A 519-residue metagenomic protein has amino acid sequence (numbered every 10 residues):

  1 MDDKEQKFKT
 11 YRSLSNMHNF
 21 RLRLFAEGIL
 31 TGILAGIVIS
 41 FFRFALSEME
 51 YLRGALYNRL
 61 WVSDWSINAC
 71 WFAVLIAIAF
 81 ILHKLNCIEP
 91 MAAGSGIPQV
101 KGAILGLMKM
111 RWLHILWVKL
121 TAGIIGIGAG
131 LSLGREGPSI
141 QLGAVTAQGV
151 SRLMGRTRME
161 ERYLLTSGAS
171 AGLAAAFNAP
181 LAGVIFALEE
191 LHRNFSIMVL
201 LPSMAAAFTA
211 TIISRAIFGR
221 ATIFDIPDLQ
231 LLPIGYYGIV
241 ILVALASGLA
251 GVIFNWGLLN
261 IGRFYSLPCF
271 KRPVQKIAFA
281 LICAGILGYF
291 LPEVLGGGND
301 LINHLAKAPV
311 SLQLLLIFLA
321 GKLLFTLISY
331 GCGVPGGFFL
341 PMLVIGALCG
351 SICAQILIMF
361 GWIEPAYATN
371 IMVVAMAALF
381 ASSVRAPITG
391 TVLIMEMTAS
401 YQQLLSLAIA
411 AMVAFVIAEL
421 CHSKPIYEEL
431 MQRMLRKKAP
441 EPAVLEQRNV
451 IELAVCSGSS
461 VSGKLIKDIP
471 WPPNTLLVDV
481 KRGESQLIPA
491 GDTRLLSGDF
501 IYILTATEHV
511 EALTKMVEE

Functional and structural regions predicted by a protein language model:
M1-K438, S457, R482-E484, G498 (+1 more regions): Alpha-helical transmembrane segments and immediately membrane-proximal extracytoplasmic
G94, T121, Q447, W471-N474: A short, polar/charged loop/turn motif at coil->beta-strand junctions and beta-hairpin connectors
V100, E446-R448, I488: Short, solvent-exposed coil/turn segments
G219-T222, Q447-I451, N474-L476: Generic structural motif recognizing short loop/turn segments at the entrances and edges of beta-strands
L301, R448-E452, F500: Intrinsic-disorder/low-complexity, polar/charged segments enriched in Ser/Thr/Lys/Arg/Asp/Glu/Gln
M372-V373, S383-V384, L445-Q447, P470-P472 (+1 more regions): A structural signal for short secondary-structure junctions
E429-K467: Extended boundary segments
C456-L513, V517: Cytosolic Rossmann-like ligand/nucleotide-binding regulatory domains
